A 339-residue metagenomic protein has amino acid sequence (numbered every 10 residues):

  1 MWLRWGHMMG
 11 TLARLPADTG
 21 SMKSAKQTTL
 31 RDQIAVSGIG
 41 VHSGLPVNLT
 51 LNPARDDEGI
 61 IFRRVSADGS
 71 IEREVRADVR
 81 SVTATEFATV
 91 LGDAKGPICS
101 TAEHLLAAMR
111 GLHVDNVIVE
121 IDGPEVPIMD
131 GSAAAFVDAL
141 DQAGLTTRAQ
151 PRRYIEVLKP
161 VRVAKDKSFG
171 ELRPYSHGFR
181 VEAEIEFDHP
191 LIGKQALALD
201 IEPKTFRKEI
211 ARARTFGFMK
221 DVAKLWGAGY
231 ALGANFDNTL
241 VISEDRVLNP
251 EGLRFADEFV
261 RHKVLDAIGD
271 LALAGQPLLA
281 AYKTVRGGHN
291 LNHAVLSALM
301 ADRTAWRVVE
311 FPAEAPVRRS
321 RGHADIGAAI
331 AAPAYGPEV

Functional and structural regions predicted by a protein language model:
W2-W5: Tryptophan (W) side chains
G10-D115, E120-V339: C-terminal regulatory domains involved in ligand/effector binding and gene-expression control
